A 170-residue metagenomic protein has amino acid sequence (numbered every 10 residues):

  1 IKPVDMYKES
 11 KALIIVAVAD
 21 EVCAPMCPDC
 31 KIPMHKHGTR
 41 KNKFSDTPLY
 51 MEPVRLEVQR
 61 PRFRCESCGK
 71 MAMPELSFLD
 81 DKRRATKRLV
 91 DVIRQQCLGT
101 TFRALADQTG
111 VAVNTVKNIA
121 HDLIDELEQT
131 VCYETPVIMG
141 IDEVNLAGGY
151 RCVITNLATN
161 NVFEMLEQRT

Functional and structural regions predicted by a protein language model:
I1-L76: Short, conserved DNA-binding cores of transcription-related domains
I15-V16, C27-C30, C65, I93 (+4 more regions): Mobile genetic element proteins and their domesticated derivatives, centered on retroelements and DNA transposons
I32, G110, H121, D125: Residue-level detection of the helix-turn-helix DNA-binding "recognition helix"
G69-L89: Short, Lys/Arg-enriched anionic-surface-contact patches
T86-T100: Short, amphipathic alpha-helical "recognition" segments used to contact nucleic acids or chromatin
Q96, Q108, I119: Residues in the recognition helix of alpha-helical DNA-binding motifs
T101, A112-T115: Short coil turns linking two alpha-helices in DNA-binding domains
N118-T170: RNase H-like nuclease fold core
